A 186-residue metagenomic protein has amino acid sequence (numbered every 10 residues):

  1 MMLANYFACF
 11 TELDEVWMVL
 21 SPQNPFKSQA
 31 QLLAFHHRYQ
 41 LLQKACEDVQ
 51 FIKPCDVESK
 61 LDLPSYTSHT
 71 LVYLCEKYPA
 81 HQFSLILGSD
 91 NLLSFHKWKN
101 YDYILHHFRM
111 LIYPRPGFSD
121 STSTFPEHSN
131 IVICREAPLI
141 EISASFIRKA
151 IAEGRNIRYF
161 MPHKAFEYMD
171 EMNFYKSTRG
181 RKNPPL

Functional and structural regions predicted by a protein language model:
M1-L186: Nucleotidyltransferase catalytic core that binds NTPs
